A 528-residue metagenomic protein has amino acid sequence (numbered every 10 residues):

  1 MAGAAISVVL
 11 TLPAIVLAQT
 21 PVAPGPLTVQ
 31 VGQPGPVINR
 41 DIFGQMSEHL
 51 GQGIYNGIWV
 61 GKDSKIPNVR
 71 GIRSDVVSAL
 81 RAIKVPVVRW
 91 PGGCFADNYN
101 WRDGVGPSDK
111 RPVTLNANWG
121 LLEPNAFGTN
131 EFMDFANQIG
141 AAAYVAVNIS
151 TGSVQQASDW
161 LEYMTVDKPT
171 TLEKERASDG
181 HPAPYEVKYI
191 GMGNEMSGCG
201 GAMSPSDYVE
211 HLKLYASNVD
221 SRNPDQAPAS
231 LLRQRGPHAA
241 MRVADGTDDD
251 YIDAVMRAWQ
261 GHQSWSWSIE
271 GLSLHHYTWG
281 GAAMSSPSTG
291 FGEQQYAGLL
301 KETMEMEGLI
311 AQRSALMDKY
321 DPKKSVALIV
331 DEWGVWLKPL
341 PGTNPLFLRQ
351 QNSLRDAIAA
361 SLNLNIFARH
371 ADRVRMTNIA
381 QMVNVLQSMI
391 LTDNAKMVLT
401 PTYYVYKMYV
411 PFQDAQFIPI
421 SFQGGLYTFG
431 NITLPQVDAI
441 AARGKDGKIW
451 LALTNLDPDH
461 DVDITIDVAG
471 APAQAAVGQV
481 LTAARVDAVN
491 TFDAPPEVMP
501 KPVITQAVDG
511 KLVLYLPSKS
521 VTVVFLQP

Functional and structural regions predicted by a protein language model:
A2-A14: Bacterial N-terminal signal peptides
L12-G271, T303-P528: Non-catalytic accessory regions flanking glycosidase/transglycosidase catalytic cores in CAZymes
L274: Histidine-centered catalytic micro-motifs
Y277-A297, T343: Active-site His/acidic residue clusters
L300: Gly/Pro-rich active-site loop or hairpin
